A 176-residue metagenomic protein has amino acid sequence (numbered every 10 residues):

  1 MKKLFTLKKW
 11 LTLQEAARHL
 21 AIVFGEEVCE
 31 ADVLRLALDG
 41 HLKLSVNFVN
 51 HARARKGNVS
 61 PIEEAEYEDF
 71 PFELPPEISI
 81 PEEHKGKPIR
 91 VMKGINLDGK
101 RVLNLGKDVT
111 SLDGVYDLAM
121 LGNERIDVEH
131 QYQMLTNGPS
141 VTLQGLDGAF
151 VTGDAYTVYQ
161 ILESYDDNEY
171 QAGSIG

Functional and structural regions predicted by a protein language model:
M1-G176: Family-specific functional hotspots in central-to-late sequence segments
